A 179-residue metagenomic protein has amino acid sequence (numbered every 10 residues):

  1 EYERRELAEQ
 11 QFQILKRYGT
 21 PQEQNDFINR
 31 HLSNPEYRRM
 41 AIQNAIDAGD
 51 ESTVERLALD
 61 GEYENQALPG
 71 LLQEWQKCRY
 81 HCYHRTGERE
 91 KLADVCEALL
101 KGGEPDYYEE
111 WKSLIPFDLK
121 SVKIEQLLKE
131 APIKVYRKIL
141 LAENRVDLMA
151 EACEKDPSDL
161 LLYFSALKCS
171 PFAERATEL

Functional and structural regions predicted by a protein language model:
E1-L179: Eukaryote-biased, non-catalytic alpha-solenoid scaffold regions
